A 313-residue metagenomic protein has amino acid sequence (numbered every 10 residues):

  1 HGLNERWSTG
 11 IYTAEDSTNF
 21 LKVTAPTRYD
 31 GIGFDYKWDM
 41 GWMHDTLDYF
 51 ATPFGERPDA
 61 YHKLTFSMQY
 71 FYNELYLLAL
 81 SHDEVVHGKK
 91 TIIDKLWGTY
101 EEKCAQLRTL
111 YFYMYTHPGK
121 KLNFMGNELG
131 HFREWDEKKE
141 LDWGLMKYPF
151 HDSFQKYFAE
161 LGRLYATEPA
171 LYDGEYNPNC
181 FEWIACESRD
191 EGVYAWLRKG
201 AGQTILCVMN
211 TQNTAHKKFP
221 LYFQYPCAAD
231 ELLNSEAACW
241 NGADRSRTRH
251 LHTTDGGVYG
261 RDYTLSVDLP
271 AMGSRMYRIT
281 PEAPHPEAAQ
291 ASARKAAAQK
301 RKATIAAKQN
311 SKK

Functional and structural regions predicted by a protein language model:
H1-D136, A166-N234, A243-D244: Conserved alpha/beta catalytic core and glycan-binding cleft of carbohydrate-active enzymes
T99-E101, L145-D152: A short acidic, glycine-rich active-site loop that binds or catalyzes chemistry on phosphate/adenosine moieties
A105-T109, P149-Y157, A271: Generic recognition of stable, solvent-exposed alpha-helical segments in well-folded globular domains
W135-L145: Active-site His/acidic residue clusters
P149-L171: Catalytic cores of secreted or luminal carbohydrate-active enzymes
C227-Y259: Trp/Gly-enriched beta-strand surface patches
T248-A289: C-terminal beta-strand-rich structural cap/linker in extracellular carbohydrate-active enzymes
S292-Q309: Basic DNA-binding region of bZIP-type proteins
